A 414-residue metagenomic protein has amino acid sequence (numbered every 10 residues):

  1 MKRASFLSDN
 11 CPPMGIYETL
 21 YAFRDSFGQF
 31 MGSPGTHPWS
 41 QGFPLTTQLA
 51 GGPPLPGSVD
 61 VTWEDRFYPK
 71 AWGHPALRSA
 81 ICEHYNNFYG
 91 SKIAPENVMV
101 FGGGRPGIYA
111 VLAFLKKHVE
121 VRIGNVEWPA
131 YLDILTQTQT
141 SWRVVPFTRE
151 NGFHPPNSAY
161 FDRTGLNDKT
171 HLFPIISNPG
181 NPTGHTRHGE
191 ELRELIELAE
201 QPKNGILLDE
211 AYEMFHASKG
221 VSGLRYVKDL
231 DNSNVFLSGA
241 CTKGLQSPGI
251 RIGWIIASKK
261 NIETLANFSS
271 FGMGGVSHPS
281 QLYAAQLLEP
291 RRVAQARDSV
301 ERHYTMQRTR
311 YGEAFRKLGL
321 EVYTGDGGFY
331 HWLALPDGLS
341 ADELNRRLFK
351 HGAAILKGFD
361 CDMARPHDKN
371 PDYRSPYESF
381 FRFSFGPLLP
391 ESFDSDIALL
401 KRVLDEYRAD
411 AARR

Functional and structural regions predicted by a protein language model:
A4, D9-G103, L288-R292, E406-R414: N-terminal small-domain helix-loop-helix segment of the aminotransferase-like
P38, A285, E301-G312, V322-A334: Conserved glycine-rich beta-strand-loop-beta hairpin in the small C-terminal domain of fold type I
W39-G42, I81, V98, V121 (+9 more regions): Generic structural signal for small/hydrophobic residues in well-ordered secondary structure, especially within
G42-T46, R105-P106, E127-P129, E150 (+9 more regions): Short, solvent-exposed loop/turn segments at secondary-structure junctions
W63-P202, E213-L230, F236, A398 (+1 more regions): Conserved core of the PLP fold type I
E83, K92, R122, D231 (+2 more regions): PLP-dependent enzyme catalytic core of the Aspartate aminotransferase-like
K228-R302, T309, A398, R402-L404 (+1 more regions): Conserved core segment of the aminotransferase class I/II
